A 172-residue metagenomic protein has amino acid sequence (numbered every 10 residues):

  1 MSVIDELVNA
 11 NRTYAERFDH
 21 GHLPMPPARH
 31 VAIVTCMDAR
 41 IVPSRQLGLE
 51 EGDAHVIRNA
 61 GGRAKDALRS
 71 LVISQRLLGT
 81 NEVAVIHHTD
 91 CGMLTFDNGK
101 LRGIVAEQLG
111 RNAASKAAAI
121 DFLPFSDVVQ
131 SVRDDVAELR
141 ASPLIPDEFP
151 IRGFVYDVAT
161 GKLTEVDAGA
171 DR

Functional and structural regions predicted by a protein language model:
M1-P27, G62-R69, I73-L78, M93-R172: Divalent-metal-activated hydrolytic enzyme cores
N11, I33, I57, V85 (+1 more regions): Divalent metal-coordination and catalytic microenvironments
T13-R17, H22-L49: N-terminal short beta-loop-beta anion/metal-coordinating cradle
V34-C36, I86, F154: Short hydrophobic segments within beta-strands
T35, R58, D167: Pocket-edge structural micro-motifs
M37-R40, T89-M93: Gly/Ser/Thr-rich loops at beta-strand to alpha-helix junctions that form or flank small-molecule/cofactor-binding
A39, P43-S70: A glycine-rich, hydrophobic loop/mini-helix early in the fold
L78-C91: Ordered, amphipathic secondary-structure segments that act as subunit-interaction surfaces in large macromolecular
